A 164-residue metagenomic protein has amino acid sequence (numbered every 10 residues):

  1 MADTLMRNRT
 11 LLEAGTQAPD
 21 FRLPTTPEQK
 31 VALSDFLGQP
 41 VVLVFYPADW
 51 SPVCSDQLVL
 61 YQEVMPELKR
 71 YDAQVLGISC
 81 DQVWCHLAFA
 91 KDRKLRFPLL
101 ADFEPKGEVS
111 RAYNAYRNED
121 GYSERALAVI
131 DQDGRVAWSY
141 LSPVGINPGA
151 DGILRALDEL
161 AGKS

Functional and structural regions predicted by a protein language model:
M1-S164: Chalcogenol-based redox active-site neighborhoods
